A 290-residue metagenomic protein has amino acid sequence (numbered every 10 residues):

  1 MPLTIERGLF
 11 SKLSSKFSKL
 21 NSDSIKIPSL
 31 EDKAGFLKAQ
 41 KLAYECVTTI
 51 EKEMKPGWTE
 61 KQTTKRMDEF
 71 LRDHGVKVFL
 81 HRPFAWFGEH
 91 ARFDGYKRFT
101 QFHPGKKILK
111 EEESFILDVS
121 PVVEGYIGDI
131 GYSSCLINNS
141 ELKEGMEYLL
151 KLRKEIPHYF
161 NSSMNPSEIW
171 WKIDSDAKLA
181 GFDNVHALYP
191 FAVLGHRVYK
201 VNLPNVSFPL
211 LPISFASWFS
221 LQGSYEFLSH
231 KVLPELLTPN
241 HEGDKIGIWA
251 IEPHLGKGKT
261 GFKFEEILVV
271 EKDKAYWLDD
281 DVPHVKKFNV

Functional and structural regions predicted by a protein language model:
P2-V290: Active-site neighborhoods and metal-handling regions in enzymes and metal-associated proteins
